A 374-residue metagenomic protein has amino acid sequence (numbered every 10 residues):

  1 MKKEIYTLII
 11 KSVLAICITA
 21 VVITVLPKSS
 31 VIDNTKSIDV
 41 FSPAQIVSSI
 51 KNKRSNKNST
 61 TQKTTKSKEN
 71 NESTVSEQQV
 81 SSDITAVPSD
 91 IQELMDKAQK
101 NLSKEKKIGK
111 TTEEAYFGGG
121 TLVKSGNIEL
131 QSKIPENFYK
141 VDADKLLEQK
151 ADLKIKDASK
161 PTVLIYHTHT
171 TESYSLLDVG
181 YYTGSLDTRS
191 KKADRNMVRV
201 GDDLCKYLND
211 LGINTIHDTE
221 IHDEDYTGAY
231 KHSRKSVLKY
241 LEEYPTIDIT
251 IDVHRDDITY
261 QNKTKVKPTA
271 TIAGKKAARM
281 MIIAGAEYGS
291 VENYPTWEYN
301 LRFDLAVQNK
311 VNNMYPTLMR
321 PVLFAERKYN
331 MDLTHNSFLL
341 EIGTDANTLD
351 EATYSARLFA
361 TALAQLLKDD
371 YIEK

Functional and structural regions predicted by a protein language model:
K11-L26: Hydrophobic membrane-insertion alpha-helices, especially the h-region of bacterial N-terminal signal peptides
K28-K154: N-terminal, intrinsically disordered, polar/charged segments of Gram-positive cell-envelope systems that serve as
A151, L186-M197, E220-Y230, V237-L238 (+2 more regions): Second-shell loop/turn segments in exported
T170-S173, H222-D225, R255-Y260, E287-S290 (+2 more regions): Solvent-exposed loop/turn segments at secondary-structure junctions within structured extracellular/periplasmic domains
G184-D187, I258-N293: A short, glycine/acidic-enriched catalytic loop
K191-T269: Catalytic-core regions of hydrolytic enzymes
T296-L323: Active-site-adjacent substrate-binding region of metalloamidase/peptidase-like peptide-processing proteins
L318-K374: Active-site-adjacent mobile loop/cap segments within catalytic or ligand-binding domains
